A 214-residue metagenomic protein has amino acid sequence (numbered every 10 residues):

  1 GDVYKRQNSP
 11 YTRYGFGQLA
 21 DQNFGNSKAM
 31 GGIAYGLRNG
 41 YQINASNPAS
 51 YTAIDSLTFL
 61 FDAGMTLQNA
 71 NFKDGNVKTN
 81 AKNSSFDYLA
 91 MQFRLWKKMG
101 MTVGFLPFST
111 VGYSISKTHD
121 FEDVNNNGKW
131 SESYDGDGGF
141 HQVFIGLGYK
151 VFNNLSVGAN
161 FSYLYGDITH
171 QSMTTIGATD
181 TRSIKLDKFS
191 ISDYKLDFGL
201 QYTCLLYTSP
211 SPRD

Functional and structural regions predicted by a protein language model:
G1-D2: Extracellular interaction modules
K5-S209, R213-D214: Subset of outer-membrane beta-barrel
